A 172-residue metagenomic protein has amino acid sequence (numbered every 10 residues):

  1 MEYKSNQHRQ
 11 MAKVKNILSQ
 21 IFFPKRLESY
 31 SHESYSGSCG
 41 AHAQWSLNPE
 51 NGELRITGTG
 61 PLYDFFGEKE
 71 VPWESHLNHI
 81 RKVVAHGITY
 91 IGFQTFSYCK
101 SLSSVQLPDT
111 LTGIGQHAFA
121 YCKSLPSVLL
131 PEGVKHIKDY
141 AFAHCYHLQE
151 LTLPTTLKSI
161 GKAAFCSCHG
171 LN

Functional and structural regions predicted by a protein language model:
M1, M11, K25-L27, Q116 (+3 more regions): A subset of signal/propeptide-processing and intrinsically disordered low-complexity segments in secreted/extracellular
M1-Q94, D109: N-terminal capping/linker segments that flank leucine-rich repeat
H8, I21-F22, G52-G60, L77-Y90 (+4 more regions): Structural signature of tandem-repeat unit edges
K15, K25-L27, K100, A120-K123: Compositionally biased, low-complexity segments
E33-Y35, H42-Q44, V71-W73, L107 (+5 more regions): Short, flexible coil/linker segments at or flanking structured domains
Y35-G37, S97, A120, A143 (+1 more regions): Secreted/extracellular small peptides and ectodomain modules produced from precursors
A43, D64-F66, Y121, D139 (+2 more regions): Residues at secondary-structure transition points
G92-T95, G115-A118, K138-A141, G161-A164: Consensus positions within tandem repeat domains that build extended binding/scaffold surfaces
